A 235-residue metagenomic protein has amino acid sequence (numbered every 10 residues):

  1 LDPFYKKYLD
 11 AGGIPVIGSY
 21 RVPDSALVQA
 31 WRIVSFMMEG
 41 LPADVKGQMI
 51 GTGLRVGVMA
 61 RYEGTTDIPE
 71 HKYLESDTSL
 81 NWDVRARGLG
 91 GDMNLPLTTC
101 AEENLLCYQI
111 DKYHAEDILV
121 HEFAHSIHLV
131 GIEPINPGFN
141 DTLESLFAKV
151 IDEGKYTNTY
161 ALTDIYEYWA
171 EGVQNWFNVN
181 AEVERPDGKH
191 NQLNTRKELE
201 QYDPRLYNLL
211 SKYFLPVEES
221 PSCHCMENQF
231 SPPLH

Functional and structural regions predicted by a protein language model:
L1-F4, A11-L146: Acidic/His-rich structured neighborhood in mature extracellular/periplasmic domains
Y8-D10, Q48-T52, A161-W169: Extracellular/periplasmic catalytic domains that process cell-envelope and extracellular macromolecules
G18-R21, K155-T163, L193-L199: Active-site rim elements
A101-L106, L146-K155, G188-H190: Short, conserved helix/loop micro-motifs enriched in His/Cys and acidic residues
V130-E182: Post-HExxH zinc-binding segment in Zn-dependent metallohydrolases
V173-H235: Pan-zinc metallopeptidase signature
